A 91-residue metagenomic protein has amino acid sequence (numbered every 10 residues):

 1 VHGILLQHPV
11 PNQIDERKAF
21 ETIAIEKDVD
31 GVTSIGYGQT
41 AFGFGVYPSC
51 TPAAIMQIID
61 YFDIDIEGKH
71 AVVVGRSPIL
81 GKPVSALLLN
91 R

Functional and structural regions predicted by a protein language model:
V1-P48: Phosphate/diphosphate ligand-binding glycine-rich loop within oxidoreductases
I14, V46-R91: Glycine-rich phosphate/diphosphate-binding loop of Rossmann-like nucleotide-binding domains
